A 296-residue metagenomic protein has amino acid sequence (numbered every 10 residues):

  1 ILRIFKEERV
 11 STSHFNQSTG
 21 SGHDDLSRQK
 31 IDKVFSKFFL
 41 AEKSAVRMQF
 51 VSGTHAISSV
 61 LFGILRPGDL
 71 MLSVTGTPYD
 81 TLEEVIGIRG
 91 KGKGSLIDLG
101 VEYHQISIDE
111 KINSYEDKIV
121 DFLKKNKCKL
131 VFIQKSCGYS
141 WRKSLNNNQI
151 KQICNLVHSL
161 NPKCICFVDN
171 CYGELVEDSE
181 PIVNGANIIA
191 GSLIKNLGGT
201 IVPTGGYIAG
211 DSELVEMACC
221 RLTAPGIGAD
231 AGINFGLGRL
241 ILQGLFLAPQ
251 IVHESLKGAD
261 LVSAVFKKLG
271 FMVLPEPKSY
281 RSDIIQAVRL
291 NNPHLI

Functional and structural regions predicted by a protein language model:
L2, E7, S11-H14, S21-H23 (+4 more regions): Conserved PLP-enzyme active-site core in the AAT-like
H14-T19, A45-Q49, I284-R289: Short glycine-rich or small-residue beta-strand-to-loop segments that form or flank ligand, phosphate, metal/Fe-S
T19-S27, I31: N-terminal small-domain helix-loop-helix segment of the aminotransferase-like
Q29-I31, F35-S36, L40, M48: Extended, compositionally biased flexible segments
E42-Q49, V273-E276: Short, well-structured beta-strand/strand-turn elements
K267-I296: Conserved C-terminal alpha-helix-loop-beta "cap" of PLP-dependent enzymes that closes/shapes the active-site mouth
